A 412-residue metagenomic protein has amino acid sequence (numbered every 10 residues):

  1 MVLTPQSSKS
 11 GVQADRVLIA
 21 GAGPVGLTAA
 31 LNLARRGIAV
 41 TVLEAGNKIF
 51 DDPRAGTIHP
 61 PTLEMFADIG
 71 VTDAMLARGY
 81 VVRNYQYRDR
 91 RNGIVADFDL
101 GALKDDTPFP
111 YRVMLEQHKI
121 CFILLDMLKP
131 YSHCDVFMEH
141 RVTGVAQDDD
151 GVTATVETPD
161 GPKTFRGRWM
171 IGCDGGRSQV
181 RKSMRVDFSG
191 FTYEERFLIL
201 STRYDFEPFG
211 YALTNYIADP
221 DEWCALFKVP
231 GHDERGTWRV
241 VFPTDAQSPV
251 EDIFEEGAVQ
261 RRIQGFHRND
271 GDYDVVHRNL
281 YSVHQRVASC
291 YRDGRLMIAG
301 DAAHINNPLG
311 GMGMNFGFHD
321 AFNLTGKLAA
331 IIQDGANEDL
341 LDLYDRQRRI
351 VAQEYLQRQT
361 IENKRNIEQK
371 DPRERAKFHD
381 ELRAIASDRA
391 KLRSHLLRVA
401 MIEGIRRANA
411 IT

Functional and structural regions predicted by a protein language model:
V2-G11, S289, K327-T412: C-terminal helical "tail/cap" subdomain of flavin- and related membrane-associated enzymes
K9-V25: Beta1/beta-strand and adjacent pyrophosphate-binding region of the FAD-binding site in flavoprotein oxidoreductases
Q13, D160-W169: Core beta-strand elements of the Rossmann-like FAD/NAD(P) dinucleotide-binding domain in flavoenzyme oxidoreductases
A20-L31, R35-G37, L124, G172 (+2 more regions): Conserved mid-domain beta->alpha element of the FAD-binding
A34-R54: Glycine-rich FAD pyrophosphate-binding loop
R54, H59-M127, L356: Active-site-adjacent segment of FAD-dependent monooxygenases/related oxidoreductases
D126, G144, D149, W169-V283: Conserved FAD-binding catalytic core of PHBH/FMO-like flavoproteins
K129-V142: A conserved beta-strand/loop element that lines the FAD pocket in flavoprotein oxidoreductases
